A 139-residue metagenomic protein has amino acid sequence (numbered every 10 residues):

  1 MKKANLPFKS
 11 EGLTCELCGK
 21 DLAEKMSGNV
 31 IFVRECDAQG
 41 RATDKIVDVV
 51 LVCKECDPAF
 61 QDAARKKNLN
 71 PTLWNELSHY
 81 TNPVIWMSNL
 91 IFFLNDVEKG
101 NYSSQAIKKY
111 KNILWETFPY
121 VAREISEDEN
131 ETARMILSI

Functional and structural regions predicted by a protein language model:
M1-F8: Short, charged surface segments at domain edges that flank catalytic/cofactor-binding sites
S10-E55: Short recognition patches in nucleic-acid-associated and regulatory proteins
D37-M135: Domain-exit/linker segments immediately C-terminal to small folded modules
L137-I139: Amphipathic alpha-helical binding modules
